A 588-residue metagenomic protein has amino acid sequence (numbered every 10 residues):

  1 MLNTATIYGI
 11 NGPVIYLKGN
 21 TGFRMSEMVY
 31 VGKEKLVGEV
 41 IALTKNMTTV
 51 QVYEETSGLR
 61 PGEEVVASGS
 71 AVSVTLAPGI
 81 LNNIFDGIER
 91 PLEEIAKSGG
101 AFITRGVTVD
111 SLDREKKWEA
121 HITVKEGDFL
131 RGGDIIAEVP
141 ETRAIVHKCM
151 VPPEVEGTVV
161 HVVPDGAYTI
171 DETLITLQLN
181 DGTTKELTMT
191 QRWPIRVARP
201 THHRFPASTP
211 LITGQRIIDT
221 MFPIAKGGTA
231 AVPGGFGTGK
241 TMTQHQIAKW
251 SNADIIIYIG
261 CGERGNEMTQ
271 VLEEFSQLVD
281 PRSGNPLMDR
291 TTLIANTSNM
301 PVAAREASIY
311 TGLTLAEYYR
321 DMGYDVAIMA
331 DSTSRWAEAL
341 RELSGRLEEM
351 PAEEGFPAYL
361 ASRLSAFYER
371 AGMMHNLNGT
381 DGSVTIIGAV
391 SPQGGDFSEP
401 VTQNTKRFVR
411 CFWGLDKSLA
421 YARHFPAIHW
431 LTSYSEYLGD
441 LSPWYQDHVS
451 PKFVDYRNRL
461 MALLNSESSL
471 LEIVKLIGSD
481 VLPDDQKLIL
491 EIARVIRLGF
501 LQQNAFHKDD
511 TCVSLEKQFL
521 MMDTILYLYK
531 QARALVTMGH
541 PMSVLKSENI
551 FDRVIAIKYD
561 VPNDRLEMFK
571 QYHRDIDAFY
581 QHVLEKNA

Functional and structural regions predicted by a protein language model:
M1-T104: N-terminal accessory targeting/assembly segments
N20, E34, S70-A71, E89 (+4 more regions): Short, surface-exposed secondary-structure boundary micro-motifs
A42-T48, P78-E89, I145-G166, K185-R199: Short, compositionally biased
N46-T48, S70, V155-V159, D219 (+3 more regions): Metallocofactor- and cofactor-centric catalytic cores in central/energy metabolism, strongly enriched
V52, S57, E119-F129, V159-A167: Short histidine-centered loop motifs in beta-beta connectors
K97-P153, T169-G228, T243-Q246, P281-M300 (+1 more regions): P-loop NTPase nucleotide-binding/switch module
T220-M221, G227-R553: P-loop NTPase catalytic core
G539-A588: C-terminal amphipathic alpha-helical interaction region
